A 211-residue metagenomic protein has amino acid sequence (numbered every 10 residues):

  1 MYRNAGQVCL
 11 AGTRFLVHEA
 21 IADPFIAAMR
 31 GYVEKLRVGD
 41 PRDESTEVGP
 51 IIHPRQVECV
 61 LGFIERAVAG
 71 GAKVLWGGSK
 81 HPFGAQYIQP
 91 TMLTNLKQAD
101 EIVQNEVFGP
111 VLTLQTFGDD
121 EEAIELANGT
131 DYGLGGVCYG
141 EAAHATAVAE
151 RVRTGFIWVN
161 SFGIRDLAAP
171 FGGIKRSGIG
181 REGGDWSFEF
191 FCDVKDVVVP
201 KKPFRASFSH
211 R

Functional and structural regions predicted by a protein language model:
M1-K97, V159, A206-H210: ALDH superfamily catalytic-core signature
R37, K80, Y87-R211: Conserved C-terminal structural/oligomerization subdomain of aldehyde/semialdehyde dehydrogenase
